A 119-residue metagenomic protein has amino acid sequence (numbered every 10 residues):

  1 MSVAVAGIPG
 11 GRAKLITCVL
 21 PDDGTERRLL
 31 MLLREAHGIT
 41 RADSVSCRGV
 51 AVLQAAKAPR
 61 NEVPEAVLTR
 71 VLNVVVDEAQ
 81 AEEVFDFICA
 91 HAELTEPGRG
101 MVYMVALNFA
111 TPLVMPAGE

Functional and structural regions predicted by a protein language model:
M1-E119: Positively charged, small/polar-rich N-terminal and surface patches that mediate targeting and assembly and bind
